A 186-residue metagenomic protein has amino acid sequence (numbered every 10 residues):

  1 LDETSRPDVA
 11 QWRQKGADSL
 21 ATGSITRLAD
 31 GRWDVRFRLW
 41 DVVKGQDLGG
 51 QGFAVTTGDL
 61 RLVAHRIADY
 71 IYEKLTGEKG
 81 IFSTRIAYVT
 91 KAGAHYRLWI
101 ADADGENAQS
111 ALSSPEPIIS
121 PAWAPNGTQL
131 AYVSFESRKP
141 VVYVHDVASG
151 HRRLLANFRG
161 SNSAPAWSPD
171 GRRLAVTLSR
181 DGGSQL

Functional and structural regions predicted by a protein language model:
L1-D34: Short, solvent-exposed, polar/charged sequence segments at loop or secondary-structure edges
A29-D30, V43-S110: C-terminal/domain-edge helix-coil "capping" segments
F37-L39, I86, L98-I100, V142-V144 (+1 more regions): Hydrophobic beta-strand positions in blades of beta-propellers and related beta-sheet-rich domains
K79, T90-R97, S113-E116, V133-V142 (+2 more regions): A flexible loop/linker signature enriched in serine peptidases of the S9 family
G80-F82, P125-N126, P169-D170: Residue-level detector of Asp-centered blade-edge/turn motifs that repeat once per structural unit in beta-propeller
I86, G127-A131, G171-A175: Hydrophobic beta-strand positions that form the internal "hydrophobic ladder" of WD40/Gbeta-like beta-propeller blades
D102-I119, H145-S163: Multi-bladed beta-propeller domains
